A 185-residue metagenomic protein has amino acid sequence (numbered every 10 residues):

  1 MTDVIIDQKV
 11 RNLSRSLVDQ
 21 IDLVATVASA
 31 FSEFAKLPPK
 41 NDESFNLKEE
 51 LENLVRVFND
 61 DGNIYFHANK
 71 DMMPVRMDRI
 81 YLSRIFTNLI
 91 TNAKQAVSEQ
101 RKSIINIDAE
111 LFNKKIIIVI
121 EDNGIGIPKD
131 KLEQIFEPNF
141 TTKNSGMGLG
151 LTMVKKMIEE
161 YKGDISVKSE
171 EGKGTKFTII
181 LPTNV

Functional and structural regions predicted by a protein language model:
T2-L37, N41-F45, E49-D61: Conserved DHp (HisKA) dimerization/phosphotransfer helix of two-component histidine kinases, i.e., the long coiled-coil
L37-K40, P74-M77, T142: Conserved micro-motifs of the catalytic ATP-binding
L47, G126-Q134: Short helix N-cap motif at coil->helix boundaries in the Bergerat
N63-M77: Conserved catalytic submotifs in the C-terminal HATPase_c
K102-K114: Short beta-strand/loop element within the Bergerat-fold HATPase_c
G150, V154: Short alpha-helical Gxxx[C/S/T] motif in the catalytic ATP-binding
I158-E159: Detector for a conserved hydrophobic position within an alpha-helical segment of the HATPase_c
